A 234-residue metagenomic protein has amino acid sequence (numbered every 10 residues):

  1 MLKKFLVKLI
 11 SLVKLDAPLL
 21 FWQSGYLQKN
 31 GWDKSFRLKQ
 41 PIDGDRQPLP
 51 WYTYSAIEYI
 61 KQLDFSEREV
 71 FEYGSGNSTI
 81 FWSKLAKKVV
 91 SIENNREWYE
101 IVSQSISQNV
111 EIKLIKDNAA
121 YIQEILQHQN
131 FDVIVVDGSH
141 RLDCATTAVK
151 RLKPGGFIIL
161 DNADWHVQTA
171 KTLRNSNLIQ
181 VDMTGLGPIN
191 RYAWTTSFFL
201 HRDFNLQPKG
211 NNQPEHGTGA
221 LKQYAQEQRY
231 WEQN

Functional and structural regions predicted by a protein language model:
M1-Q47, G210-N234: Membrane-proximal basic amphipathic "stem/tether" segments
W51-A119: SAM cofactor-binding core of SAM-dependent methyltransferases, primarily the Rossmann-like beta-alpha-beta module
Q62, F81, I125-L126, K150: Structural motif
E67, A86, F131, G155 (+1 more regions): Short, well-ordered alpha-helix to beta-strand connector turns
E69-E72, V90-S91, V133-V136, I158-L160: Short catalytic-loop micro-motif centered on adjacent basic/acidic residues
A120-E124, D137-R141: Short phosphate-binding loop-to-helix
E124-V133: A short acidic, Gly/Pro-enriched loop at the edge of an enzyme's catalytic core that lines a small-molecule cofactor
S139-N234: C-terminal substrate-binding/active-site "lid" region of AdoMet-derived donor-dependent transferases
